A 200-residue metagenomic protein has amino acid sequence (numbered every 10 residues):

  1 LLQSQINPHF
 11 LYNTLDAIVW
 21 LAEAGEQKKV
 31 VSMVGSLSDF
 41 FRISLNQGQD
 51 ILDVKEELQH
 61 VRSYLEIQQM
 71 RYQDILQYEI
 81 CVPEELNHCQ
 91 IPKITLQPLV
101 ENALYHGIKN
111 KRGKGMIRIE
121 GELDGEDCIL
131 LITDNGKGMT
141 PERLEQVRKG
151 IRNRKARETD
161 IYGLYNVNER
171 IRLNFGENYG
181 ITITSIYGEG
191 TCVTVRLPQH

Functional and structural regions predicted by a protein language model:
L1-T184, G190-T194: Two-component histidine phosphotransfer core
V195-H200: C-terminal beta-strand of the catalytic ATP-binding
